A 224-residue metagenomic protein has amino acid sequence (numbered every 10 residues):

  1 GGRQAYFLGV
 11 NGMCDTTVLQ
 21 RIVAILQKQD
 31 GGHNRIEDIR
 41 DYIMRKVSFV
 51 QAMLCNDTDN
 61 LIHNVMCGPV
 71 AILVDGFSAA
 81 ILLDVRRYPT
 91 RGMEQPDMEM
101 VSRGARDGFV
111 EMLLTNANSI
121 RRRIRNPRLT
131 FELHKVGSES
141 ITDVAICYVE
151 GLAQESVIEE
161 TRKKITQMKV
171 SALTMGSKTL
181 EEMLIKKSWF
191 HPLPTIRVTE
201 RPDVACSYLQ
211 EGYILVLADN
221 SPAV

Functional and structural regions predicted by a protein language model:
G1-V224: Membrane-embedded alpha-helical signal segments
